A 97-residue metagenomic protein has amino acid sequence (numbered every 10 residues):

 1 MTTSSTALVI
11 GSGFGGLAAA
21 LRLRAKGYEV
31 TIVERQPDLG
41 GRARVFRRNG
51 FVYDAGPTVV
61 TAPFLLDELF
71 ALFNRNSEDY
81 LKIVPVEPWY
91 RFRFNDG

Functional and structural regions predicted by a protein language model:
T3-G97: N-terminal glycine-rich phosphate/pyrophosphate-binding loop and immediately adjacent elements
